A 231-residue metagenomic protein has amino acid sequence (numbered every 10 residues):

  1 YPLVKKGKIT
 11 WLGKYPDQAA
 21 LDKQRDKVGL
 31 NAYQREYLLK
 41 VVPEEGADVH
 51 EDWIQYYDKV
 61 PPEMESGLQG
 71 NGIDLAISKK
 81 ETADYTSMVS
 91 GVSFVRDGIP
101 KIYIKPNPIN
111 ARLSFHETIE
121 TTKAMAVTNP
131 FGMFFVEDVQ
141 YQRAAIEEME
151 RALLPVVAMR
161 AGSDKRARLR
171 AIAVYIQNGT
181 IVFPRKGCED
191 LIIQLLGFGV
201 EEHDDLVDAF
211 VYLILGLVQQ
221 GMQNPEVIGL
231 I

Functional and structural regions predicted by a protein language model:
Y1-K6: Signature of the SF2 helicase/ATPase Hel1-core->accessory helical subdomain module
G7-L75: ATPase catalytic-site recognition across NTP-hydrolyzing enzymes
P16, D97-Y103, E150-L153, E189-L191: Short acidic (Asp/Glu) and glycine-rich catalytic loops that position anionic groups and cofactors
D26-K27, V60-P62, R96-D97, M149-R151 (+1 more regions): Short, conserved catalytic or adaptor-binding loops enriched in Gly and charged residues
N31-E44, K79-A83, V89-S90, A126 (+1 more regions): C-terminal nuclease/phosphodiesterase catalytic domains that cleave nucleic-acid phosphodiester bonds
E63-F94, A209: Gly/Thr-rich phosphate-binding beta-strand-loop-beta motif of the actin/hexokinase/Hsp70
Q69, E81-T82, R112, H116-I119 (+2 more regions): Alpha-helix initiation and capping sites
V89-V136: Nucleic-acid-processing active sites and adjacent nucleic-acid-binding tracks, predominantly divalent metal-dependent
